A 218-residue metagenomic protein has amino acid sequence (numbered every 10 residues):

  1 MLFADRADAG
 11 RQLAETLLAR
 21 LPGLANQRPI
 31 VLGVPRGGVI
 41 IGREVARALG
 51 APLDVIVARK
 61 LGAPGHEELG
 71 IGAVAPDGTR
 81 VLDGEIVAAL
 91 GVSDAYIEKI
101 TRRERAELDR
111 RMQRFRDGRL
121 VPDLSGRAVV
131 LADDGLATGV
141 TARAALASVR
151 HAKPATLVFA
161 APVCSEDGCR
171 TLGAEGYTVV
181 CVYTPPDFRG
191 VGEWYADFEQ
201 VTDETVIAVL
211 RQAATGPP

Functional and structural regions predicted by a protein language model:
M1-P218: PRPP-associated nucleotide enzymes
